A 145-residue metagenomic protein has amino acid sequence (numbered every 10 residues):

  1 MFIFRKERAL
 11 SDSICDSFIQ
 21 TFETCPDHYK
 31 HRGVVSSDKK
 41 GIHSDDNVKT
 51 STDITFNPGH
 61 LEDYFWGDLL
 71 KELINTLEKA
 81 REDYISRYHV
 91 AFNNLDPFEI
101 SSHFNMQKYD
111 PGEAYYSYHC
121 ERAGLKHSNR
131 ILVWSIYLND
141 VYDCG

Functional and structural regions predicted by a protein language model:
M1-G145: Fe(II)/2-oxoglutarate oxygenase catalytic core
